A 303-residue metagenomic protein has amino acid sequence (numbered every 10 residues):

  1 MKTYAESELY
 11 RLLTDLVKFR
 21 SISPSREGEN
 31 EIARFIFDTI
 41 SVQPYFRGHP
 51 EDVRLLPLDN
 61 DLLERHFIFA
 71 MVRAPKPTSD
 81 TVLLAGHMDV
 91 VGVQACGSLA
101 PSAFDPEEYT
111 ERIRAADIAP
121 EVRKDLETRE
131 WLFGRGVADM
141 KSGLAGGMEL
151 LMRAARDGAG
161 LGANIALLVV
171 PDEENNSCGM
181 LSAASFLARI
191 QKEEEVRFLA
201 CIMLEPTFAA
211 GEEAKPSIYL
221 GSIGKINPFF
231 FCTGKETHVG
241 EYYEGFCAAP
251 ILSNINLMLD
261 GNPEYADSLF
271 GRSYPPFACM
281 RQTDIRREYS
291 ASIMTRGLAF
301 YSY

Functional and structural regions predicted by a protein language model:
K2-F133, G160-L161: Acidic/His- and Gly-rich active-site-bordering loop/insert found across diverse amide/peptide-bond hydrolases
T14, F37, M148, L181-A184 (+2 more regions): Predominant activation on well-ordered alpha-helical scaffold segments within soluble catalytic domains
L16, I40-R47, G158, D172 (+2 more regions): A generic secondary-structure signal for well-formed alpha-helical elements
S23-E27, N176-C178, H238-Y242: A generic structural signal for short coil/turn motifs at secondary-structure boundaries
R54-L55, L63-V72, L151-R153, S185-F186 (+2 more regions): Short alpha-helical segments and helix-capping/turn motifs at coil-helix boundaries
E127-G221: Acidic/histidine-rich catalytic neighborhood of metal-dependent amide-processing enzymes
R189-Y303: Midchain, well-structured core segments that form catalytic/ion-binding scaffolds
